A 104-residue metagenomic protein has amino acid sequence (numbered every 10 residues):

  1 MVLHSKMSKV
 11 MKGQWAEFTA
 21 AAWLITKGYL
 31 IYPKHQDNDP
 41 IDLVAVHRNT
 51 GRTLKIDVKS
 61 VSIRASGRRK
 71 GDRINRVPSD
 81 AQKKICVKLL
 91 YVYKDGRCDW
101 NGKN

Functional and structural regions predicted by a protein language model:
M7-Q14, F18, W23-K34, N38 (+2 more regions): Catalytic cores of nucleic-acid endonucleases
